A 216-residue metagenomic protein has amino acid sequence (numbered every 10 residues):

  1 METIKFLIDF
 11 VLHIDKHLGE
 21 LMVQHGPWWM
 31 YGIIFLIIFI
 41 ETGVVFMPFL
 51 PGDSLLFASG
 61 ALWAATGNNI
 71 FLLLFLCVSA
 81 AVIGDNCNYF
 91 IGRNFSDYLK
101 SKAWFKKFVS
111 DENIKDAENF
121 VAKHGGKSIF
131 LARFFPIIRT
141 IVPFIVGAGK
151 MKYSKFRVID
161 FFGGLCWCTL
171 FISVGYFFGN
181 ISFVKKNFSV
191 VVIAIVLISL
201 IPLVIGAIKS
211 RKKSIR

Functional and structural regions predicted by a protein language model:
E2-L36, A61-K155, N180-I195, P202-R216: Membrane-interfacial helix-loop-helix
F35-S54, S199: Transmembrane alpha-helix interface/packing and boundary motifs in multi-pass membrane proteins, characterized by
I37, I159-G163: Hydrophobic alpha-helical segments of secondary membrane carriers
S54-L62: Hydrophobic alpha-helical segments within and immediately flanking transmembrane helices of multi-pass membrane proteins
A80, C166-W167: MFS transmembrane alpha-helix packing/gate-lining sites
G84, G163, L170-F171: Discrete transmembrane alpha-helix packing/kink hotspots characteristic of Major Facilitator Superfamily-like secondary
C168-G179: Transmembrane alpha-helical segments of integral membrane proteins
